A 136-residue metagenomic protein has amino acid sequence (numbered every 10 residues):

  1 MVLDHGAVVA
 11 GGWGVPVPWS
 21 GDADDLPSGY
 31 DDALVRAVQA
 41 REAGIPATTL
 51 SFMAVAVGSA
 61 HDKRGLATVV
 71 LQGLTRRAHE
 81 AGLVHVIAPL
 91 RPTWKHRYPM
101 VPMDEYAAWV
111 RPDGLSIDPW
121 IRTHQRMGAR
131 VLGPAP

Functional and structural regions predicted by a protein language model:
M1-G12, P27-S28, R126: Conserved beta-hairpin
G12-A54, P92-I117, A135-P136: Conserved acyl-donor/pantetheine-binding loop and adjacent beta-alpha core of acyl/acetyltransferases and related
V57-A60: Active-site acidic-Proline motif in GNAT/NAT acetyltransferases
K63-E80, V86-A88: Conserved acetyl-CoA-binding loop-helix of GNAT-fold acetyltransferases
V84-H85, R130: Residue-level detector of anion-binding/catalytic polar loops
D118-R126: Short alpha-helix
Q125-P134: Conserved acetyl-CoA-binding loop of GNAT-fold acetyltransferases
